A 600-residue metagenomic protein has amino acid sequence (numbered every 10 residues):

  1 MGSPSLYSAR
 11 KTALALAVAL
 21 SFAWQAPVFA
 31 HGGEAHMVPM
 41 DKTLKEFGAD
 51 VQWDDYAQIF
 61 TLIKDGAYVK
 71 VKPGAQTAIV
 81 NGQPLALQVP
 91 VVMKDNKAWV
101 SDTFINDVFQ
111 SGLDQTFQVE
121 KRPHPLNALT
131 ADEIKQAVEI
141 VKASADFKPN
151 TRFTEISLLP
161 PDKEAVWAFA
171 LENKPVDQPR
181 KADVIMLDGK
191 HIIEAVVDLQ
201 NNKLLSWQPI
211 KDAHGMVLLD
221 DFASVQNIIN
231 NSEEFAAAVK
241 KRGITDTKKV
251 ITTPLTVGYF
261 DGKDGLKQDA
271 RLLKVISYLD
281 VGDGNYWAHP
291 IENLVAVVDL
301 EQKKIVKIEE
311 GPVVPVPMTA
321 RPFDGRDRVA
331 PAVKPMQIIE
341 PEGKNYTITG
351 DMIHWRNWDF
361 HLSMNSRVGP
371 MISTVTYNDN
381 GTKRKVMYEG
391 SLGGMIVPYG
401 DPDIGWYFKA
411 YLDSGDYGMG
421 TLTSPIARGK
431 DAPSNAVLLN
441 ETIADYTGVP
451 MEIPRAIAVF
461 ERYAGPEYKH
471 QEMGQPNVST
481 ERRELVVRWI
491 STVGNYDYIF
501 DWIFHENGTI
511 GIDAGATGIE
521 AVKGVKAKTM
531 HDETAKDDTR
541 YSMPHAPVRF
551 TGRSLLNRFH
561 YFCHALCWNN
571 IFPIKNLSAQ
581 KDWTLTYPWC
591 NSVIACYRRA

Functional and structural regions predicted by a protein language model:
G2-K11, A15-R122: Primary recognition of N-terminal secretory signal peptides and signal-anchoring hydrophobic helices
G33-V38, M93-W99, N173-P179, D188 (+1 more regions): Short, low-complexity cationic-aromatic patches
V38-T43, W99-V100, I105, A137 (+6 more regions): Short, structured motif recognition centered on aromatic/hydrophobic residues
Q52, L62-G66, I79, Q118-I244: Post-signal-peptide, soluble extracytosolic/periplasmic N-terminal scaffold domains of envelope/secretory systems
I59-L62, A75-N81, V184, I353 (+1 more regions): Short polybasic amphipathic segments
K72-A78, Q88-K94, D198-N202, I229 (+3 more regions): A short, sequence-level motif marking secondary-structure junctions
T103, D107, S111-F117, L187-N202 (+1 more regions): Hydrophobic, ordered structural segments
K163, G215-A600: Beta-strand/loop-rich accessory regions of lumenal/periplasmic or secreted enzymes, predominantly carbohydrate-active
